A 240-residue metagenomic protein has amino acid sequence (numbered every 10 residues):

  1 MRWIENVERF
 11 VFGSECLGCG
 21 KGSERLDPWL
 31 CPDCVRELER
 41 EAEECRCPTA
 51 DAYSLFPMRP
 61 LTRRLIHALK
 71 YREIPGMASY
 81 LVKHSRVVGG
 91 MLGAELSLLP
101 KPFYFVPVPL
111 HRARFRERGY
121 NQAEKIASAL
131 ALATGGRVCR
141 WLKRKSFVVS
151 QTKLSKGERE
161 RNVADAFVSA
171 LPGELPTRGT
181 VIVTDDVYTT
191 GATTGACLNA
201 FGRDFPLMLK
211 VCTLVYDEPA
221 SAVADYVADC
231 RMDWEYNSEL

Functional and structural regions predicted by a protein language model:
M1-L240: Glycine-rich phosphate/pyrophosphate-handling loop used in enzymes and phosphotransfer proteins
